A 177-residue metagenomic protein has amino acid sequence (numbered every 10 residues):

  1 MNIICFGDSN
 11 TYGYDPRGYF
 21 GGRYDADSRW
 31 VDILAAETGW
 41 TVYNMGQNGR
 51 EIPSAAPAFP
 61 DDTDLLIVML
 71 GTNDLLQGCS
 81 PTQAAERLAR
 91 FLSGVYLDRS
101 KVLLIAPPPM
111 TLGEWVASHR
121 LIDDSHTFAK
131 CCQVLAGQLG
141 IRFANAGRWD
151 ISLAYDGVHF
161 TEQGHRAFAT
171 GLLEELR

Functional and structural regions predicted by a protein language model:
M1-N48, A56-D62, R166: Serine-esterase "nucleophile elbow" of acetyl-processing enzymes
T11, F20-G21, G49-R50, N73-L76 (+1 more regions): Short histidine/acidic/glycine/proline-rich micro-motifs that form metal- and phosphate-coordinating active-site loops
A56-R177: Alpha-helical cap/lid subdomain in secreted, periplasmic, or secretory-pathway luminal O-acyl-processing enzymes
